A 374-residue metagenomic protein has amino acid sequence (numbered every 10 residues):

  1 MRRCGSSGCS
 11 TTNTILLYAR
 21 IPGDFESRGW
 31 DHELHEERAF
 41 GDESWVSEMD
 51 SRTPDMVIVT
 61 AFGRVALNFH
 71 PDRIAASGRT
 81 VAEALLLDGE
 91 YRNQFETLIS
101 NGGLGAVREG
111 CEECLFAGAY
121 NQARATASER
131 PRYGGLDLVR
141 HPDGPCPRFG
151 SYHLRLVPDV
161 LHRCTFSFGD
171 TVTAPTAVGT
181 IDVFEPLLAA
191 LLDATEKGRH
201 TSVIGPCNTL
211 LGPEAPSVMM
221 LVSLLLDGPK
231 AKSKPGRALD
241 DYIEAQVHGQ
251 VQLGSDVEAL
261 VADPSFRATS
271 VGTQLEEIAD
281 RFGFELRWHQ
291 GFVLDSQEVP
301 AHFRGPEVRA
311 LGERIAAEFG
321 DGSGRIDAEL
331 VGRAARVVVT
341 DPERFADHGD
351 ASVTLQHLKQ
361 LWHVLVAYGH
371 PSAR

Functional and structural regions predicted by a protein language model:
R2-S10: Cys/His/Pro-rich metal-binding microdomains
T12-N13, R130: Generic alpha-helical structural signal
T14-A39, E43-E48, D55-V57, G63 (+5 more regions): Active-site-proximal loop/hinge segments that shape catalytic or ion-binding/gating pockets
S47-N93: Low-complexity, highly charged intrinsically disordered N-terminal segments that act as targeting/localization
F62-R64, R130-G135, F149-H153, V257: Extracellular structured ligand-interaction cores
G78-T80, D143-R148, T165-S167: Short, conserved acidic/polar surface loops in the N-terminal third of protein domains
Y91-S128: Short alpha-helix boundary/capping and kink motifs at helix termini
A123-P145: Extended catalytic/binding region for NAD+/ADP-ribose chemistry, centered on the ART fold
